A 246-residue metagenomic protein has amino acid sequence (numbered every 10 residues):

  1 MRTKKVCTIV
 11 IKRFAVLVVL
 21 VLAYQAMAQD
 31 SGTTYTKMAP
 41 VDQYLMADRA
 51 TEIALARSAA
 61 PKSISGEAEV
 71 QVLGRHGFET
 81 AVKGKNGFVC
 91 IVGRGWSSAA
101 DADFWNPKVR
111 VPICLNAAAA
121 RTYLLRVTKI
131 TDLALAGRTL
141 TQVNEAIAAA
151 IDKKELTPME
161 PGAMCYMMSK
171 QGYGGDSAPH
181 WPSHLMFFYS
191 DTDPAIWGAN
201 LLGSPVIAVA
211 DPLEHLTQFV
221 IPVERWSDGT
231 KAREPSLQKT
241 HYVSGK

Functional and structural regions predicted by a protein language model:
M1-I11: N-terminal secretory signal peptides that target proteins for export/translocation
T8, A28-Q29: Low-complexity, Gly/Pro
R13-Q25: Bacterial N-terminal signal peptides
D30-K246: Primary mode marks residue(s) on the alpha4-beta5-alpha5 output face of response regulator receiver
